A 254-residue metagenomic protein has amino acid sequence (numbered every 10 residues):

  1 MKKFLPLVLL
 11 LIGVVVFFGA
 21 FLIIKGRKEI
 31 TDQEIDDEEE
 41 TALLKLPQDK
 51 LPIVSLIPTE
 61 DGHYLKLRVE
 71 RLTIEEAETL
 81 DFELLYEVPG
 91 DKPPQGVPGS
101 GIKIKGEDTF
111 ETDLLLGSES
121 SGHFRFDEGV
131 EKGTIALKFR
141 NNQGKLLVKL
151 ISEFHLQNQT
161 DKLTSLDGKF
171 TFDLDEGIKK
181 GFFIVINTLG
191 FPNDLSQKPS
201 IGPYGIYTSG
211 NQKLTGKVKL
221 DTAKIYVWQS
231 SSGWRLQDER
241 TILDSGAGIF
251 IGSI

Functional and structural regions predicted by a protein language model:
V8-F21: Hydrophobic membrane-insertion alpha-helices, especially the h-region of bacterial N-terminal signal peptides
G26-E83, D91-K92, G168-L174: N-terminal, intrinsically disordered, polar/charged segments of Gram-positive cell-envelope systems that serve as
A77, E128-T134, G246-A247: Extracellular Ig-like/FN3 beta-sandwich strand-entry sites
I104-S121: Aromatic sugar-binding surface patches on proteins that engage polysaccharides or sugar-phosphate polymers
S118-K132: Short glycine/proline/serine/threonine-rich loop/turn segments at secondary-structure transition edges
N141-L189: Surface-exposed beta-loop interaction hotspot
F170-D175, S196-P199, S230-I254: Proteolytic cleavage junctions
L189-K224: Proteolytic processing hotspots in large secreted/extracellular or virion-associated proteins and select intracellular
